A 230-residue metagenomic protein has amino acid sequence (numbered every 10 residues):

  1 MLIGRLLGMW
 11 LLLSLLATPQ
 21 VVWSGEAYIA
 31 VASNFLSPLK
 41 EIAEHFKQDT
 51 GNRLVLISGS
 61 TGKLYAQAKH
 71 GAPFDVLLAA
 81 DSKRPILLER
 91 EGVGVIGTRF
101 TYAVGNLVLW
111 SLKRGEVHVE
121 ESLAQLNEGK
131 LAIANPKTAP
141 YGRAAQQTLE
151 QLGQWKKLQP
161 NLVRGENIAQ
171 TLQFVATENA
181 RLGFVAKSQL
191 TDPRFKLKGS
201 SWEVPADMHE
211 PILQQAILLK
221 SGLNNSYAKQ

Functional and structural regions predicted by a protein language model:
M1-I3: N-terminal secretory signal peptides that target proteins for export/translocation
L6-P19: Bacterial N-terminal signal peptides
W23-T50, V55-S58, G62, A66-A72 (+4 more regions): Exported/periplasmic ABC-transporter solute-binding proteins
G97: Short active-site loop at a secondary-structure junction that contains or immediately precedes the catalytic residue(s)
